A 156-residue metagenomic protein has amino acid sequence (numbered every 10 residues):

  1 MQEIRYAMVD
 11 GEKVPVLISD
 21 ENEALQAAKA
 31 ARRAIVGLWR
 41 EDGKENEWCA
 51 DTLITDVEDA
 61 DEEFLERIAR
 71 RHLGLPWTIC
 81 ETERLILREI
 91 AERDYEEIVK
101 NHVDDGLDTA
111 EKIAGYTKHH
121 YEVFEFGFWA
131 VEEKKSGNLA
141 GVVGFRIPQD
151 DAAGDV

Functional and structural regions predicted by a protein language model:
M1-C80: Asp-based, Mg2+/Mn2+-dependent phosphohydrolase catalytic module
E58-V156: GNAT-family acyltransferases
